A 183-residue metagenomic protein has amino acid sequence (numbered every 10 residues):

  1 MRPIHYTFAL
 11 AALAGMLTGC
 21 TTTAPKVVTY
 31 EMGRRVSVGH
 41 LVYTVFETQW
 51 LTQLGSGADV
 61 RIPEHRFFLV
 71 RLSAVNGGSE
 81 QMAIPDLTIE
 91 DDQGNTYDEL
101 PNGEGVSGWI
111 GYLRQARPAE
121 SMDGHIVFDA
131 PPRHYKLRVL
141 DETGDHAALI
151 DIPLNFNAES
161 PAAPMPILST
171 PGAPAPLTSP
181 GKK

Functional and structural regions predicted by a protein language model:
M1-T18: Sec-dependent bacterial lipoprotein signal peptides
C20-K183: Conserved functional micro-motifs across diverse proteins
